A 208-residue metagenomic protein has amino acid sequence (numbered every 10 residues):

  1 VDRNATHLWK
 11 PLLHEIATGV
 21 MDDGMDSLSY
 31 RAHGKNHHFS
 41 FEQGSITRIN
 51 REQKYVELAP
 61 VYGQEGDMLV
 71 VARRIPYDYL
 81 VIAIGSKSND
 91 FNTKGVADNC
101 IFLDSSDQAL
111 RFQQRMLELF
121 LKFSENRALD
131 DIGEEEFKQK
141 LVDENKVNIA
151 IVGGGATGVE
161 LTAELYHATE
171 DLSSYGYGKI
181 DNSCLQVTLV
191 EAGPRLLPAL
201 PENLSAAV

Functional and structural regions predicted by a protein language model:
V1-Q43, T47-R48, N145, A156-L200: Beta1-alpha1 glycine-rich phosphate/pyrophosphate-binding loop at the start of Rossmann-like nucleotide-binding domains
L13, N89, K94-V96, M116 (+3 more regions): Single-residue recognition of alpha-helix boundary sites
T18, I84, V152-G154: Short glycine-rich loop/turn motifs that provide flexible caps or phosphate-binding loops at active sites
F39-A150: FAD-binding core/adjacent interface of flavoenzyme oxidoreductases
D104, G153, L200: Small/polar loops that bind or transfer phosphate-bearing groups
A150-I151, V190: An accessory alpha-helical subdomain
N203-A207: Acidic, glycine-rich loop-and-beta core segments that form the ion-binding/anion-interacting portion of active sites
